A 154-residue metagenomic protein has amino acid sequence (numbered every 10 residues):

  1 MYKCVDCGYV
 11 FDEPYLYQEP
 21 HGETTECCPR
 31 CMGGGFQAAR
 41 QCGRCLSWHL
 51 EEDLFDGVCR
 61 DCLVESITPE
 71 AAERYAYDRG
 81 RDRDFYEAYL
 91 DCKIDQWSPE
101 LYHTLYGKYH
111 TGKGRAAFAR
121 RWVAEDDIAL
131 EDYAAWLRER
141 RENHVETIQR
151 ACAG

Functional and structural regions predicted by a protein language model:
K3-C4: Short amphipathic alpha-helical heptad-repeat segments
P14, P20-F55, C62-N143: Acidic, low-complexity, intrinsically disordered interaction modules
V145-G154: Long, low-complexity, intrinsically disordered segments
